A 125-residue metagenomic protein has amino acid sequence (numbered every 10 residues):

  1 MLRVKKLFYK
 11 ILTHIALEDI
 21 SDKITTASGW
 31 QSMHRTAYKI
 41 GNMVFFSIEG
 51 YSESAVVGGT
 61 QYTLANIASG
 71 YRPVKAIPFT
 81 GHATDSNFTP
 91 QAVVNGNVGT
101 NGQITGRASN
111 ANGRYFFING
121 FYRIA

Functional and structural regions predicted by a protein language model:
M1-Q31, N112, R123-A125: Glycine-rich, low-complexity segments
K5-K6, Q31-H34, A55-N66, V74-A125: Extracellular jelly-roll beta-sandwich "head" domains, especially the C-terminal globular C1q domain
A16-I40, Y51-Y71: Surface-exposed ligand/attachment interfaces on beta-rich extracellular proteins
V44: Phosphate-centric recognition/catalysis
S47-E49, F121: Residue-level recognition of well-ordered beta-strand positions that form the cores of beta-sheet-rich folds across
